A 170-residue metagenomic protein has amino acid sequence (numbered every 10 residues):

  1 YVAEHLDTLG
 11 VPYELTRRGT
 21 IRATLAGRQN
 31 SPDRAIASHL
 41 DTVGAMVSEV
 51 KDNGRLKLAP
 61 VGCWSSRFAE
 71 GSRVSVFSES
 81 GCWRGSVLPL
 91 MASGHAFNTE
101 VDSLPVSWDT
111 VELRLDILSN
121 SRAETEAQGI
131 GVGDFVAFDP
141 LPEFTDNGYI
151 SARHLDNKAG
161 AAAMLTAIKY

Functional and structural regions predicted by a protein language model:
Y1-Y170: N-terminal hydrophobic/helix-forming segments and targeting peptides
